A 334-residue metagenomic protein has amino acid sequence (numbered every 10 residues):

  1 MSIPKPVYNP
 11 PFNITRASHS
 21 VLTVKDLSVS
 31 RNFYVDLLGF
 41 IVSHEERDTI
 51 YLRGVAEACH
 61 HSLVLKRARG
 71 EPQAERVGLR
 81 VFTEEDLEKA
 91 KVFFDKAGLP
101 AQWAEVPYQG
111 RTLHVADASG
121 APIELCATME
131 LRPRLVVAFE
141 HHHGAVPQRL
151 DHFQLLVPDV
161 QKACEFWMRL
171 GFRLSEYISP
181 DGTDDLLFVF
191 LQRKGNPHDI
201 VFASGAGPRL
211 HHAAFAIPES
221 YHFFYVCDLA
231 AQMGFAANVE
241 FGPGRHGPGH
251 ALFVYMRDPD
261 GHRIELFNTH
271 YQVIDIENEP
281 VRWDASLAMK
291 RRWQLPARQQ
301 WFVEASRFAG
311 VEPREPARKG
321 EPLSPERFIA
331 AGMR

Functional and structural regions predicted by a protein language model:
S2-N32, D36-V92, K96-L99, A309-R334: The feature marks the first
S2-P10, K91-R149, Y177, L187-L191 (+1 more regions): Vicinal oxygen chelate
F12, V21-C59, A104, H114 (+1 more regions): Core segments of cupin and vicinal oxygen chelate
R16-K25, A68-F93, R111-D117, Q148-P158 (+2 more regions): Vicinal oxygen chelate
N32, S62, L87-K89, E165 (+3 more regions): Short acidic, gly/pro-rich beta-turn/loop elements at beta-sheet edges and active-site/ligand-binding grooves
F40-Q73, A121-M129, E176-H211, I217-S220 (+2 more regions): Conserved short beta-strand elements that form part of the metal-binding/catalytic scaffold of enzyme active sites
V55-H60, F82-E85, G171, D181-T183 (+2 more regions): Short, charged helix-to-loop "capping" segments that act as catalytic/coupling loops
S62-L79, V136-H142, F215-A216, N278-A288: A signal for specific C-terminal beta-sheet/loop modules enriched in small/flexible residues with GP/PG/PP motifs
